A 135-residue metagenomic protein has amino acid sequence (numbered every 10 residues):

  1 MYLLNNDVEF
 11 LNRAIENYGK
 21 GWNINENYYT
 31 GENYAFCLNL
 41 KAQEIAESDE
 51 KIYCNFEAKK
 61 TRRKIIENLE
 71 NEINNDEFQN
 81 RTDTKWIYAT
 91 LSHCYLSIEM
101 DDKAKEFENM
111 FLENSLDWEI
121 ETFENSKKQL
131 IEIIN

Functional and structural regions predicted by a protein language model:
M1-Y2, L38, I45, Y95 (+1 more regions): Residue at a conserved register position within TPR or TPR-like alpha-solenoid repeats
L3, D7-F10, N23, Q79-N80: Short coil/turn linker motifs that delimit alpha-helical repeat modules in TPR/alpha-solenoid proteins
L4-V8, K41, I98: Structural motif corresponding to the intra-repeat A-B loop/turn of tetratricopeptide repeats
N5-E16, Y53-N71: Helix-turn-helix repeat elements of alpha-solenoid scaffolds
G19-N27, A35-L40, Y53-K64, D101-E119: TPR/TPR-like (Sel1-like) alpha-helical repeat modules
W22, N27-T30, I73-R81, E113-Q129: Boundary/linker segments of alpha-helical solenoid repeat arrays
